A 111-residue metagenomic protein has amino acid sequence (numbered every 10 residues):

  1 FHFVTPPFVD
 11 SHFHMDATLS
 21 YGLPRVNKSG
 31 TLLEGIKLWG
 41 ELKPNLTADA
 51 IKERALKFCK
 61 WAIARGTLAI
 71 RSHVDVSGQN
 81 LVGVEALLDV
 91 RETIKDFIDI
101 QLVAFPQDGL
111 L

Functional and structural regions predicted by a protein language model:
F1-P7, A50, L111: Proteins with a high burden of low-complexity, intrinsically disordered sequence enriched in S/T/G/P/A and R, requiring
H2, H14, K37-G40, A69: Generic, low-specificity signal for short hydrophobic/alpha-helical stretches with a mild N-terminal bias, encompassing
H2-P24: Di-metal (Zn2+ and/or Mg2+/Mn2+) metal-binding site signature of metallo-dependent hydrolases with the MBL/beta-CASP
F8-D10, L33-G35, E85: Surface-exposed beta-strand edges and their flanking turn/coil or helix-capping segments
V9-F13, E41, R65: Single, functionally critical "micro-switch" positions that shape active/binding sites and transmembrane helices
T18-I51: Active-site gating loops and adjacent loop-to-helix segments of metal-dependent hydrolytic enzymes
K43-L111: Active-site loop-helix segments enriched in His/Asp/Glu that coordinate and activate a nucleophilic water at divalent
